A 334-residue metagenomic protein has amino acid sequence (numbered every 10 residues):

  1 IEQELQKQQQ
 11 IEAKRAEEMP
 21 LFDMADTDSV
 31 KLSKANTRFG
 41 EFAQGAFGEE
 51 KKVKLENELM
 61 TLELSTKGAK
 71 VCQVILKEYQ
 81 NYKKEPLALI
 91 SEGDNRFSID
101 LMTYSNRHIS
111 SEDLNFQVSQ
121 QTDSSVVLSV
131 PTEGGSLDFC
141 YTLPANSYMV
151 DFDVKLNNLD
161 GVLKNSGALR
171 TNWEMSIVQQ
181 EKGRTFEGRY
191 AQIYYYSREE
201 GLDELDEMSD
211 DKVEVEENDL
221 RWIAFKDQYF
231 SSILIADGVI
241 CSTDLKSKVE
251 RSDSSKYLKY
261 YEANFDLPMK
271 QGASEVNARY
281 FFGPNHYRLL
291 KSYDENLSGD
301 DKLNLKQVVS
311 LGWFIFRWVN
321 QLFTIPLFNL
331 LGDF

Functional and structural regions predicted by a protein language model:
I1-E2, A43-G48, L55, L327-L331: Generic low-polarity alpha-helical segments
I1-M19: Subset of Sec-pathway N-terminal targeting signals
E18-A46: N-terminal low-complexity, Pro/Thr/Ser-rich intrinsically disordered segments that act as propeptides or flexible
S29, N36, G45-V308: Soluble non-transmembrane domains of integral membrane proteins
L290-F334: Cytosolic-side membrane-insertion boundary helix
